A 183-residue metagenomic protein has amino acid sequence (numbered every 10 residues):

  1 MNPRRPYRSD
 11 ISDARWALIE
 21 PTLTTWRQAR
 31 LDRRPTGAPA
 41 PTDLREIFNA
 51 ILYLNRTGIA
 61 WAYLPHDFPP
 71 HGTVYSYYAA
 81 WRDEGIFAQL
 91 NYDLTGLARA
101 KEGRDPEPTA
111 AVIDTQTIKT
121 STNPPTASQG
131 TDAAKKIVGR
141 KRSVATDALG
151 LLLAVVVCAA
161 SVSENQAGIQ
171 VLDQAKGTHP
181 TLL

Functional and structural regions predicted by a protein language model:
M1-L183: Short alpha-helical elements
